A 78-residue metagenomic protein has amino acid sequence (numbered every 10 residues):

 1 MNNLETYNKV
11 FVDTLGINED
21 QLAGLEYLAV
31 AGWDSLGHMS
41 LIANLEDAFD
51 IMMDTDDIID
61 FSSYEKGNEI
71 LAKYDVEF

Functional and structural regions predicted by a protein language model:
M1-W33, G37-A43, D47-F78: Phosphopantetheine-dependent thiolation modules in NRPS/PKS and related acyl-activating systems
